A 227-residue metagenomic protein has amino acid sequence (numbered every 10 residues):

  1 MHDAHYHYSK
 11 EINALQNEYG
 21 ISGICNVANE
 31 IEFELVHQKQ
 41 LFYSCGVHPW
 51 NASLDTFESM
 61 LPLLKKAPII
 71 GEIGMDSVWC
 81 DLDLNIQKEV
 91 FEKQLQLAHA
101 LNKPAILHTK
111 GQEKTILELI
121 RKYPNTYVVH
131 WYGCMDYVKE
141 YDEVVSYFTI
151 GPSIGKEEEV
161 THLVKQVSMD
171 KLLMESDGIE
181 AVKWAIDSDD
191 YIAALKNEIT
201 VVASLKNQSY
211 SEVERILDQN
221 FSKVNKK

Functional and structural regions predicted by a protein language model:
M1-K227: Mid-domain alpha/beta scaffold segments of enzyme catalytic cores
